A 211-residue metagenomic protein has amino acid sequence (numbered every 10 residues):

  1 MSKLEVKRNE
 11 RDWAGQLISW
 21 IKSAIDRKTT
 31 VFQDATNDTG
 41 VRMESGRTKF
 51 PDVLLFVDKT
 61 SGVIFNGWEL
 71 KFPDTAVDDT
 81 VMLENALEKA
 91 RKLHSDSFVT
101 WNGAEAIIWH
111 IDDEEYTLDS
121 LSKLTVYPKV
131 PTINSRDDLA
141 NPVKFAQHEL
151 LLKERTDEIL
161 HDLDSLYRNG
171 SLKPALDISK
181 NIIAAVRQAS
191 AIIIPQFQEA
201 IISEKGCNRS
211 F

Functional and structural regions predicted by a protein language model:
M1-R42: Acidic-basic catalytic patches of nuclease active cores, encompassing PD-(D/E)XK and other metal-cofactor nuclease
N9-A14, G46-K49, D78: Phosphate/oxyanion-binding active-site loops and adjacent basic polyanion-contact surfaces
G15, S19, P51, E84-L87: N-terminal, well-ordered alpha-helical segments
T30-S61: Active-site metal-binding core of divalent-cation-utilizing nuclease and nuclease-like domains
T39-R42, A76, A106, Y127: A short acidic, often aromatic-flanked loop/helix-cap motif at beta-alpha or helix-coil junctions that lines enzyme
P51, F56-D58, G62-I64, E69 (+2 more regions): Charged, often flexible domain-edge or linker segments that flank or initiate folded functional domains
F72: Conserved protein-kinase N-lobe ATP-binding Lys motif
T75-E84: Active-site-adjacent loop/helix micro-motif of nuclease/hydrolase catalytic cores
